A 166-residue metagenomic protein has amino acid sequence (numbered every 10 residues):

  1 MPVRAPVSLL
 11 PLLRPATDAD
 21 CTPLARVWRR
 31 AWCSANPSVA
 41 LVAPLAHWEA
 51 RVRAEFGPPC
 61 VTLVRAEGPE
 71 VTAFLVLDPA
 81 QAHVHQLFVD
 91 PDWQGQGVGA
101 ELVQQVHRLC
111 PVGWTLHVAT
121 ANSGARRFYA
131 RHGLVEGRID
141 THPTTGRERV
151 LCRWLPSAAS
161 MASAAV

Functional and structural regions predicted by a protein language model:
M1-A19, W154-V166: Conserved N-terminal entry element of GNAT/NAT acetyltransferase domains
P15-D92, A100-Q105, L109: Acetyl-CoA-dependent GNAT
L63-A66, V150-S157: Short beta-strand element of the conserved SAM-dependent methyltransferase core
L87, Q96, G137: Residues that scaffold the ATP/ADP-binding catalytic core of kinase and kinase-like folds
D90-Q96, T120-A121: Active-site acidic-Proline motif in GNAT/NAT acetyltransferases
A100, A121-I139, T144-V150: Conserved active-site alpha-helix within GNAT-family acetyltransferase domains
L109-A121: Conserved GNAT acetyl-CoA-binding A-motif
